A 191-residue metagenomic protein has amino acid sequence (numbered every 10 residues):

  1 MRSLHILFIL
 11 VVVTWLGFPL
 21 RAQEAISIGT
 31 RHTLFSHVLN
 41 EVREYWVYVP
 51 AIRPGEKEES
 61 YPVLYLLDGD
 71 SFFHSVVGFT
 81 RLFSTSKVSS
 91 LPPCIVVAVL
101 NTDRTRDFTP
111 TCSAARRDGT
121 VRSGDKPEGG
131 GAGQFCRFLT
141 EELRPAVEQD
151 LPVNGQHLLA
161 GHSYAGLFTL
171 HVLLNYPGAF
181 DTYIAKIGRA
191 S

Functional and structural regions predicted by a protein language model:
L7-G17: Bacterial N-terminal signal peptides
L20-P62: A domain-start/cap signature at the N-terminus of enzymes
S71-C136: Active-site machinery of serine-nucleophile hydrolases
F138-G155: Conserved acidic catalytic loop of the alpha/beta-hydrolase fold
L151-H162, Y183: Alpha/beta-hydrolase fold nucleophile elbow
G161-A165, T169: Gly/Ala-rich beta-loop-alpha elbow adjacent to hydrolase catalytic centers
H171-D181: Conserved hydrolase catalytic core segment
A190-S191: Conserved small/polar residues in nucleotide/adenosyl-binding loops
